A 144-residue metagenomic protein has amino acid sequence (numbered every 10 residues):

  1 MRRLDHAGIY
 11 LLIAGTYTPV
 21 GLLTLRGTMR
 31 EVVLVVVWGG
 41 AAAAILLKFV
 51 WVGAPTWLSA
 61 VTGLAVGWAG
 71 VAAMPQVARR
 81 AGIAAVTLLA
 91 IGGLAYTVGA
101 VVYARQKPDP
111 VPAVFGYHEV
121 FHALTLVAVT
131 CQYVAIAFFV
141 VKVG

Functional and structural regions predicted by a protein language model:
M1-G144: Multi-pass alpha-helical transmembrane bundles in non-GPCR membrane proteins that perform intramembrane catalysis
